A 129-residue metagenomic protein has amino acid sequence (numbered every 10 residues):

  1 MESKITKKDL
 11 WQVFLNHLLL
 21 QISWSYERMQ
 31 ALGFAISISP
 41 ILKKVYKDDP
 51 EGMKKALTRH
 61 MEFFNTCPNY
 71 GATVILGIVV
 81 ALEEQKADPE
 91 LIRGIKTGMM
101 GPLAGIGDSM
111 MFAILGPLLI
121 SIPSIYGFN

Functional and structural regions predicted by a protein language model:
M1-E90: Soluble N-terminal domains of membrane-associated systems
D49, S121-N129: Helix-coil boundary and interhelical linker segments in multi-pass alpha-helical membrane proteins
L91-S124: Transmembrane alpha-helical segments and their cytosolic interface motifs in multi-pass membrane proteins
